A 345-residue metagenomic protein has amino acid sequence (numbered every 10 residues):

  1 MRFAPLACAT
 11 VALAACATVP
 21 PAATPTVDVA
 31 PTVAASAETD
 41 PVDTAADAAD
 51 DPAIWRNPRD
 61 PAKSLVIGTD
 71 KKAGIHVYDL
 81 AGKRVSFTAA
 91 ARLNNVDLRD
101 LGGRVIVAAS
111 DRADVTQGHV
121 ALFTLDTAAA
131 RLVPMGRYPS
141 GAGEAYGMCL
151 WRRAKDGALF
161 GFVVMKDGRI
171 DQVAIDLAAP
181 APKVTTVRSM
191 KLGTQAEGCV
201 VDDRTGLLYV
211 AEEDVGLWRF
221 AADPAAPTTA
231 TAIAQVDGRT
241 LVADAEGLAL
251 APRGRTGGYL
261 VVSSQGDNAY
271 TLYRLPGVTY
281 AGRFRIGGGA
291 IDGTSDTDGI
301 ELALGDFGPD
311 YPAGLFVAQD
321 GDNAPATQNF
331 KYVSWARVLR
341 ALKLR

Functional and structural regions predicted by a protein language model:
P5-A15: Bacterial N-terminal signal peptides
A17-R345: Sequence/structural signature of beta-propeller domains
